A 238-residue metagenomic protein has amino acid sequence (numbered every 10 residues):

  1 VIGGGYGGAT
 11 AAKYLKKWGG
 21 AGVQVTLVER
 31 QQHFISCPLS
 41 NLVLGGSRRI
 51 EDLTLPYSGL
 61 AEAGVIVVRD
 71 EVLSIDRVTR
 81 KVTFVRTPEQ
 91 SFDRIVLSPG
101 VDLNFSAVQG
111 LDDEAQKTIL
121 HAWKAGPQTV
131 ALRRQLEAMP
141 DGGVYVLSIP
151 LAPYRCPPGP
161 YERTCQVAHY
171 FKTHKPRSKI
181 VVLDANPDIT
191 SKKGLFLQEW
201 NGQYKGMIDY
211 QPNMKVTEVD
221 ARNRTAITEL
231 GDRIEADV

Functional and structural regions predicted by a protein language model:
V1-I66, L151-G194: Beta1-alpha1 glycine-rich phosphate/pyrophosphate-binding loop at the start of Rossmann-like nucleotide-binding domains
G19, A138-D141, A221, R233-E235: Flexible, charged surface loops at secondary-structure boundaries
G19, A61, P140-G143, Y204: Sec/Tat-exported extracytoplasmic proteins
Q31, I35, L39-S40, N104-A107 (+3 more regions): Glycine-rich, flexible loop/turn motifs
L42-G46, E114, Q198-W200: Short, hinge-like loop/turn segments at secondary-structure boundaries
Y57-S58, R133-L136, L197-N201: Short amphipathic alpha-helical segments and helix-helix/interface helices
A63-I75, T79-V82, Q90, A168-V238: A Rossmann-like FAD-binding core segment of flavoenzymes
V67-E162, H169-T173: FAD-binding core/adjacent interface of flavoenzyme oxidoreductases
